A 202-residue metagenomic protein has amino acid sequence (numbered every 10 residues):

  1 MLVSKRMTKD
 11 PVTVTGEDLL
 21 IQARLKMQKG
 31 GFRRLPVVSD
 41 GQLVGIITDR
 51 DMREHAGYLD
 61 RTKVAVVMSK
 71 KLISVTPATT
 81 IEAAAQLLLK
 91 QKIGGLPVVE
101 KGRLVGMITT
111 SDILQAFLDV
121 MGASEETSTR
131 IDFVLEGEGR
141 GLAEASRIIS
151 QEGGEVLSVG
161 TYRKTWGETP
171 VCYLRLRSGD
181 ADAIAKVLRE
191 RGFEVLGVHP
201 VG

Functional and structural regions predicted by a protein language model:
M1-D10, R24, I46-T76, T80-L89 (+3 more regions): Tandem CBS (Bateman) regulatory domains
V14-T15, R33-I46, V75-T76, G94-I108: Cytosolic beta-strand hydrophobic patch enriched in CBS
M27: OB-fold/S1-family RNA-binding modules
L157-V159, R189-G202: Conserved short beta-strand edge segments in small beta-sheet-based binding/regulatory domains
R163-P170, H199-G202: Short proline/glycine- and acidic-rich turn/helix-capping motifs at secondary-structure junctions
T169-S178: Short basic, glycine-rich beta-strand/loop surfaces that mediate nucleic-acid
